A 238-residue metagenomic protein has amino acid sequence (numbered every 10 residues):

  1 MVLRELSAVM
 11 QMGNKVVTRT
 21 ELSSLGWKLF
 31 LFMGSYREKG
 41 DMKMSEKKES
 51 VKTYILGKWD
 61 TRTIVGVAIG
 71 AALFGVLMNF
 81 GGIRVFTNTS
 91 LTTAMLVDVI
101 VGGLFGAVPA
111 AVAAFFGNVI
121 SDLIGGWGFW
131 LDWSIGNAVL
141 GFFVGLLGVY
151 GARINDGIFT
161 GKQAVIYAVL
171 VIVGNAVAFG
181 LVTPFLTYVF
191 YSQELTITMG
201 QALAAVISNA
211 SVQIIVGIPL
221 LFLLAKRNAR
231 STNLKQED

Functional and structural regions predicted by a protein language model:
M1, M10-M12, M33: Methionine residue identity
E5, E21-L31: N-terminal amphipathic/hydrophobic targeting modules at extreme N-termini, encompassing cleavable Sec/SRP-type signal
G13-N14, N88: Intrinsic-disorder/low-complexity loop/linker signature
K28-D238: Loop-helix junctions at membrane interfaces
